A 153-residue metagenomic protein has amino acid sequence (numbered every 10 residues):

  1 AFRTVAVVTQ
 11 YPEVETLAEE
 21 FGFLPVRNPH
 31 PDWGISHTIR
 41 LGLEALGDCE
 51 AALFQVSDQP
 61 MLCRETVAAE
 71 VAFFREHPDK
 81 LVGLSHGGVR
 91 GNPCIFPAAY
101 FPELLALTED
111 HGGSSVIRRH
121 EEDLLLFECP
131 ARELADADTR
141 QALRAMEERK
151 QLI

Functional and structural regions predicted by a protein language model:
A1-R90, E122-E128: Nucleotide and nucleotide-moiety/phosphate-recognizing core
P29, E103-L104: A short acidic, glycine-rich active-site loop that binds or catalyzes chemistry on phosphate/adenosine moieties
E50, G91-E103, R140: Conserved nucleotide-sugar donor-binding and metal-coordinating catalytic region shared by glycosyltransferases
M61, I95, D136-A137: Short aromatic/basic micro-patch
V89-G91, F96, G112, R132: A conserved catalytic-core signature of glycosyltransferases
P102, T108-I153: Conserved alpha/beta core of the MobA/IspD/sugar-nucleotide pyrophosphorylase nucleotidyltransferase superfamily
